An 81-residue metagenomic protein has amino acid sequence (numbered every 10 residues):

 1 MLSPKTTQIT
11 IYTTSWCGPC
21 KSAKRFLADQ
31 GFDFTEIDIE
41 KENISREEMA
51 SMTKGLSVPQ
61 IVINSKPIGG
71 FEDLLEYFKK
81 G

Functional and structural regions predicted by a protein language model:
M1-D33: Local sequence-structure signature of Cys/Sec-based thiol-disulfide redox active-site neighborhoods
P4-K5, R46-A50: Short secondary-structure transition/capping segments
G18, E40, L75: Nucleotide phosphate-binding site architecture
G18, I44, G69: Short alpha-helical
F32, L56, G69: Structured loop/turn residues at beta-strand edges in well-structured enzyme cores
D33-S45: Thiol-based oxidoreductase modules, predominantly thioredoxin-like and allied folds used for disulfide exchange
S51-S57: Thiol/disulfide oxidoreductase modules built on the thioredoxin-like
I63-G81: Non-catalytic, surface beta->alpha helical segment in thiol-disulfide oxidoreductase systems
